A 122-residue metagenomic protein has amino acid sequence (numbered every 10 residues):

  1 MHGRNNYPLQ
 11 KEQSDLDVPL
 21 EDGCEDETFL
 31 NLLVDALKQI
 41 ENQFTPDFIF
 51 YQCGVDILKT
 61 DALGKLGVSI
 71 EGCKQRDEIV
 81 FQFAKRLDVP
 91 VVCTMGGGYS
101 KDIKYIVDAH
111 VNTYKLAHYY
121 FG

Functional and structural regions predicted by a protein language model:
M1-F81, K85-R86, V111-K115: Conserved alpha-helical scaffold segments that buttress catalytic/binding sites
K65, M95, V107-A109: Amphipathic, positively biased hydrophobic alpha-helical segments used for protein targeting and membrane insertion
P90-I103: Short acidic/histidine-rich active-site segments
S100-G122: C-terminal active-site-proximal or functional interface alpha/beta core segments in diverse enzymes
